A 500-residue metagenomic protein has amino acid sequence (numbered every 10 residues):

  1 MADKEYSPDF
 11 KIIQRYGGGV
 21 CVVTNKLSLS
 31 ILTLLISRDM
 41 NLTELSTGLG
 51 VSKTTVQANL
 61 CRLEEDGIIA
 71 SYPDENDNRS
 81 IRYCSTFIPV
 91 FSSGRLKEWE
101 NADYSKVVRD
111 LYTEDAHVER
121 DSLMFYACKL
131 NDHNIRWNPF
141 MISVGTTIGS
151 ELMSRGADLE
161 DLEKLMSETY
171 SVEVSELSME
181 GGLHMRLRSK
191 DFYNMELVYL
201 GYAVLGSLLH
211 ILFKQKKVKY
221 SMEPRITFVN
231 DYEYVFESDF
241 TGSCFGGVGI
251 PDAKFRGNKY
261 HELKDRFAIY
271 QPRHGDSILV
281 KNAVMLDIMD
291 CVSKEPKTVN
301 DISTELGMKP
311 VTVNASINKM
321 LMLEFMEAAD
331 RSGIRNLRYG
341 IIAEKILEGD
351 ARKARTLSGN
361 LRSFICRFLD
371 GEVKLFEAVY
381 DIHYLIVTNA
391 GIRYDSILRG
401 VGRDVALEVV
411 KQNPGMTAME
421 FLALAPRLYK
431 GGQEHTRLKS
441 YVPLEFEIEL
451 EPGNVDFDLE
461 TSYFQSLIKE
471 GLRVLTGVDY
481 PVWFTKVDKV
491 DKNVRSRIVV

Functional and structural regions predicted by a protein language model:
A2-G17, T24, S28-T33, T43-R62 (+6 more regions): N-terminal accessory segment detector
L200-K214, S462-G477: Short, non-transmembrane amphipathic alpha-helical segments
